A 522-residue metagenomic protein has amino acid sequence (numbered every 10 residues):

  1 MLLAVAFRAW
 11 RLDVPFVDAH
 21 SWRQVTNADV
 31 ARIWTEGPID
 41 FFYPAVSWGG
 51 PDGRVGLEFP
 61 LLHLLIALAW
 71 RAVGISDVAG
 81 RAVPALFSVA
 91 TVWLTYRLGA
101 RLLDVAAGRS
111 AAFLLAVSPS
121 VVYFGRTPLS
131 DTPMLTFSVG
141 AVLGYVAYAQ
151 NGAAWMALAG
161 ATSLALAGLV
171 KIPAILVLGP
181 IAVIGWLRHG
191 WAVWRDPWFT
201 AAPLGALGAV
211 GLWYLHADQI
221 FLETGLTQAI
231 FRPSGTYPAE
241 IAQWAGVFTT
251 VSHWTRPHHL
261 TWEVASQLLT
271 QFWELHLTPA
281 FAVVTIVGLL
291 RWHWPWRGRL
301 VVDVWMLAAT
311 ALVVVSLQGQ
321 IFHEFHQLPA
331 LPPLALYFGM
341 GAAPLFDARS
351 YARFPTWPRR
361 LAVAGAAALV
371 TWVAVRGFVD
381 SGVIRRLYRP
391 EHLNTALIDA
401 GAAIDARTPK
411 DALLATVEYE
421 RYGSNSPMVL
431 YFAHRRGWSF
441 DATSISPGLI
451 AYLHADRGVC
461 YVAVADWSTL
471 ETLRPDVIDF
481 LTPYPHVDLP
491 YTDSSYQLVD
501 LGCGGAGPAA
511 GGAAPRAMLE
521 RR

Functional and structural regions predicted by a protein language model:
R8, A174-I175, G341, F346 (+2 more regions): Transmembrane alpha-helical segments
A9-D13, Q24-R54, L61, E223 (+2 more regions): Extracytosolic helix-loop segments that constitute the early lumenal/periplasmic catalytic or substrate-binding loops
T26-G37, L178-R297, A309-I321, W372 (+4 more regions): Transmembrane-lumen/periplasm boundary regions of multi-pass, lipid-linked membrane glycan transferases
A79-L103, G140-G144: Transmembrane-helix motifs of polytopic, lipid-linked glycan transferases
A100-A106, A141-A159, A167: Membrane-interface transmembrane helices that cradle and orient dolichyl/undecaprenyl
A111-A112, F124, G144, M156-K171 (+4 more regions): Membrane-interface alpha helices of multi-pass inner-membrane proteins
S120-M134: Short acidic/glycine- and proline-prone juxtamembrane loop motifs at membrane-interface regions of multi-pass membrane
N394, I398, I404-P447, C460-L470: Short periplasmic/luminal acceptor-recognition loop of GT-C membrane glycosyltransferases, typified by
